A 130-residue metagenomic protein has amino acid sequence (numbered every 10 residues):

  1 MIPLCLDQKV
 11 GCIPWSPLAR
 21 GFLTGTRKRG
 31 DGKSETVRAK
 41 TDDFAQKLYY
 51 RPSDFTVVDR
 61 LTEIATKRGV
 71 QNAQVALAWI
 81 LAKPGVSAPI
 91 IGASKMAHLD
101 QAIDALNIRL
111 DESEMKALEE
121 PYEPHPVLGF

Functional and structural regions predicted by a protein language model:
I2-P3, A78: Alpha-helical segments flanking ligand/cofactor-binding loops in enzyme cores
P3-I64, P84, P126-F130: Glycine-rich, positively charged active-site loop/lid region within alpha/beta enzyme cores that binds and organizes
P14-L18, Y50-N107: Conserved short secondary-structure transition element at the edge of the structured enzyme core that lines
R27-K28, D104-N107, E123: A generic structural signal for secondary-structure junctions that act as hinges or helix/strand caps at the edges
G30, S94-A97, E123: Flavin-dependent oxidoreductase catalytic cores
R109-E119, V127: Extended hydrophobic/aromatic segments used for targeting, binding, or gating
